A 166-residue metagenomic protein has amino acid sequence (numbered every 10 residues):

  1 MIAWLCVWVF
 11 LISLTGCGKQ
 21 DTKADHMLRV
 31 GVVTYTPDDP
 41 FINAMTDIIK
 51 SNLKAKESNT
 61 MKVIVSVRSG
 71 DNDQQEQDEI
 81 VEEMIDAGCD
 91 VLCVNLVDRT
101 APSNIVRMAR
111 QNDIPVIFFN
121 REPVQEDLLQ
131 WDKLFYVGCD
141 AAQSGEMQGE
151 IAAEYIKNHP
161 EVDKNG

Functional and structural regions predicted by a protein language model:
M1-W4, C17-K19: Generic N-terminal leader/presequence segments
A3-S13: Bacterial N-terminal signal peptides
C17-G166: A residue-level marker of the well-folded mature domains of exported/periplasmic proteins
